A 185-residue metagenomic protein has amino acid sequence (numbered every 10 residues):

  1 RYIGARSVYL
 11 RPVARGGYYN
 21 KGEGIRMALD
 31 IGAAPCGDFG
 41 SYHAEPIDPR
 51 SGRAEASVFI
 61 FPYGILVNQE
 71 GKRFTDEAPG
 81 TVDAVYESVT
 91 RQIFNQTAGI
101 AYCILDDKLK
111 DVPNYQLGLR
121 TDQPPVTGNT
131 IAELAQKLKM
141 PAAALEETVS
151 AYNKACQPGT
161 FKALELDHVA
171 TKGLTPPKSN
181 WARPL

Functional and structural regions predicted by a protein language model:
R1-D48: Glycine-rich loop(s) and the adjacent beta-strand/alpha-helix scaffold that form part
I31-P35, E70, C156: A generic secondary-structure signal for well-formed alpha-helical elements
A44-K154, N180: FAD cofactor-binding and catalytic pocket of flavoenzymes
A144-L185: A glycine-rich dinucleotide-binding beta-alpha-beta segment and adjacent secondary-structure elements that constitute
